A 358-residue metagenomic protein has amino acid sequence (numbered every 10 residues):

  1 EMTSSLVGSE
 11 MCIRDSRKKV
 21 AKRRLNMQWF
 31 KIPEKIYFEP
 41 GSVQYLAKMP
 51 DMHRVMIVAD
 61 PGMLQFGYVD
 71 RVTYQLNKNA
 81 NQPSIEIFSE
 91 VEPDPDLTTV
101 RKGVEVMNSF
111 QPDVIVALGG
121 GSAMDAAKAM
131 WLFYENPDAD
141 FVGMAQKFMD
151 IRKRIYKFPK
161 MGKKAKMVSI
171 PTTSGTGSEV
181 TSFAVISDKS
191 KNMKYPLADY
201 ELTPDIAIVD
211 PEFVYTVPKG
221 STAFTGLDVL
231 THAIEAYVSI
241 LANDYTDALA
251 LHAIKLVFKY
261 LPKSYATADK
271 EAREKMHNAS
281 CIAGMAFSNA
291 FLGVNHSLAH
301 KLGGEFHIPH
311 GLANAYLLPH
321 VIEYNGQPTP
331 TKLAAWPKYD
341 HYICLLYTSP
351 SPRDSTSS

Functional and structural regions predicted by a protein language model:
E1-D15, Y347-S358: Single conserved hydrophobic/aromatic residue that forms the stacking wall/gate of nucleotide- or nucleobase-binding
V20, L25-V114: ATP/NTP phosphate-donor binding region
A47, T73, E86, R101-V104 (+8 more regions): Predominant activation on well-ordered alpha-helical scaffold segments within soluble catalytic domains
T98-E105, S109-V209: Glycine/threonine-rich beta-strand-loop-alpha-helix active-site module that forms ligand/phosphate-binding
G175, M285-V294, A299-I308: Glycine-rich phosphate/pyrophosphate-binding beta-alpha loops
V180-A290: Carboxylate- and glycine-rich phosphate/diphosphate-binding segment that chelates Mg2+/Mn2+
E305-S349, R353: Gly/Pro-rich interdomain helix-loop hinge
